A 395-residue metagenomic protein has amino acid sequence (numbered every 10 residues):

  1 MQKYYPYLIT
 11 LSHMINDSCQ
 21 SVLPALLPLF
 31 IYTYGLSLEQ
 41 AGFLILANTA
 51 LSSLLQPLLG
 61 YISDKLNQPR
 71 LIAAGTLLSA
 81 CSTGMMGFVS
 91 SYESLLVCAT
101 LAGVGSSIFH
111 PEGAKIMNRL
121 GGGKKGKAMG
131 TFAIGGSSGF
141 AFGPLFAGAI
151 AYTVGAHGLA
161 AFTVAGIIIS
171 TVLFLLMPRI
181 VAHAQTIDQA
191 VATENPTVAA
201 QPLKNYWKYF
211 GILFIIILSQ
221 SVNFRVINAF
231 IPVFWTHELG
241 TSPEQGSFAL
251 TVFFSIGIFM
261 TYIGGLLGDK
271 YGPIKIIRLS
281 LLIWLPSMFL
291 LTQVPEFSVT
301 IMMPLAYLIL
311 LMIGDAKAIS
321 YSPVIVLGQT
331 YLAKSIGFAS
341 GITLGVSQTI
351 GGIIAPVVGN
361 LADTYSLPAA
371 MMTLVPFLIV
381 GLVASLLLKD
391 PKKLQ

Functional and structural regions predicted by a protein language model:
S21, T49-P57, F140-A141, F254-Y262 (+1 more regions): Residue-level signature of mid-helix packing/kink "hotspots" within the transmembrane helices of 12-pass Major
L23-P24, K208-F254: Extracytoplasmic gate region of multi-pass secondary transporters
L54-S90: Conserved MFS/SLC helix-loop-helix module at the cytosolic interface between two early adjacent transmembrane helices
L55-N67, T261-G272, A362-D363: Helix-to-loop junctions at the C-terminal end of transmembrane segments in multipass secondary transporters
C98-G135: Cytoplasmic helix-loop-helix junction between adjacent transmembrane helices in 12-TM secondary transporters
G123, F132-R179: Helix-loop-helix hairpin linking two adjacent transmembrane segments in secondary transporters
V164-V191, A384-K389: C-terminal membrane-cytosol helix-exit motif in multi-pass small-molecule transporters
P273-V324: C-terminal transmembrane helical hairpin of 12-TM major facilitator-type secondary transporters
